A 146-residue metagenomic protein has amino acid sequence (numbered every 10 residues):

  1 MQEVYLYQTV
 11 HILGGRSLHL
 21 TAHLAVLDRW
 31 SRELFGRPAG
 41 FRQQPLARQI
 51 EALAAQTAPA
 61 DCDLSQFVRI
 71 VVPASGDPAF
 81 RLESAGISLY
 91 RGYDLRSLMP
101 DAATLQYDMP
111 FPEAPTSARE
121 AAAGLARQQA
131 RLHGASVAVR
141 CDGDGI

Functional and structural regions predicted by a protein language model:
M1-A52, S65-F67, P73-I146: Helix-start/capping segments and mature chain N-termini
L53-D61: Phosphate/pyrophosphate-binding loops at sites that engage ATP/ADP/AMP, CoA/4′-phosphopantetheine, polyphosphate
